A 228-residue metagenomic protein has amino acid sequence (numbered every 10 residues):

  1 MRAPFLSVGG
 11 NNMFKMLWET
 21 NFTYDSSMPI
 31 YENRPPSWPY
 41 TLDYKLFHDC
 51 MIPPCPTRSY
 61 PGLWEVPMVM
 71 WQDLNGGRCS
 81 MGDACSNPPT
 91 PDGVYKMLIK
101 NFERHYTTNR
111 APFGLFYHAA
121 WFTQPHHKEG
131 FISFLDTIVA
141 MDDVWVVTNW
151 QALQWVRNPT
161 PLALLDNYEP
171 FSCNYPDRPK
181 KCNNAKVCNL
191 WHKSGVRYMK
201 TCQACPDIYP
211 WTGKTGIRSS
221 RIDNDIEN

Functional and structural regions predicted by a protein language model:
R2, D25, G114-F116, D143-T148: Short, well-structured secondary-structure segments
R2-N109, P159-L165, F171, P179-L190 (+1 more regions): Active-site-adjacent pocket scaffolds in enzyme catalytic domains
G9-G10, T123, W155: Eukaryotic short linear interaction motifs
Y31, W71, A120, Q151-Q154: Conserved beta-strand elements of beta-rich interaction domains across eukaryotes, especially beta-propellers
S37-D43, F122-P125, D136-V144: Long, structured stretches of catalytic cores involved in phosphate-ester chemistry, encompassing
P91-K100, H127-T137: Well-ordered, non-membrane alpha-helical segments in soluble/globular domains
A111-L135: C-terminal, well-structured subdomains that either form a transmembrane helix-short loop-helix hairpin in multi-pass
E129-N174: Extended hydrophobic/aromatic segments used for targeting, binding, or gating
